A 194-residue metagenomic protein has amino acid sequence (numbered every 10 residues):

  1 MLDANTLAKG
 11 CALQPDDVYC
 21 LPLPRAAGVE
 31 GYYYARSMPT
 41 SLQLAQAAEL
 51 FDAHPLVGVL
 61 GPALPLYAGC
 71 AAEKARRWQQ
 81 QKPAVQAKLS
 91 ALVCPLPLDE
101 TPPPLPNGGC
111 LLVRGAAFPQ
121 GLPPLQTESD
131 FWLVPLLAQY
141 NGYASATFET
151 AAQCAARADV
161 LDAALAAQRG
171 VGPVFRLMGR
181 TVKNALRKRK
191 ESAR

Functional and structural regions predicted by a protein language model:
M1-R194: ER/Golgi luminal nucleotide-sugar-dependent glycosyltransferases, focusing on the catalytic module
